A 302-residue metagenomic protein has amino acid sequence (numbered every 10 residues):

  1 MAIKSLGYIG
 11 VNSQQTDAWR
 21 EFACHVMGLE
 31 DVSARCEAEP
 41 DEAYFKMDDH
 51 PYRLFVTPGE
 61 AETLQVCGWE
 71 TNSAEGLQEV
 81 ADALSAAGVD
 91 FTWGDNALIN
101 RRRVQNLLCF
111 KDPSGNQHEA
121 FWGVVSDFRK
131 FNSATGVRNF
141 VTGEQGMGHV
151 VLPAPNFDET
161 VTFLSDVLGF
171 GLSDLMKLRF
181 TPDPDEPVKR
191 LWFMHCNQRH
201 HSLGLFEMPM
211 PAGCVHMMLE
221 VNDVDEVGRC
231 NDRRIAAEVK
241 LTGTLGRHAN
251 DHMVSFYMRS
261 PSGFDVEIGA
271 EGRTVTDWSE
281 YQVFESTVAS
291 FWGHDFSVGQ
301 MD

Functional and structural regions predicted by a protein language model:
M1-D17, L64-W69, V125-E159, G171-S173 (+3 more regions): N-terminal beta-strand motif that seeds the catalytic metal site of vicinal oxygen chelate
M1-K4, Y8-Y52, L152-H200: Core segments of cupin and vicinal oxygen chelate
S5-Q14, G59-S85, N106-K111, G146-P155 (+2 more regions): Vicinal oxygen chelate
I9-V11, F22, L29-V32, F55-G59 (+10 more regions): A structural feature that tracks compact, well-ordered secondary-structure segments with a strong bias toward
W19-C24, L84, G115, T160-S165 (+3 more regions): Conserved active-site tyrosine of GNAT-family acetyltransferases
A34-E37, D41-N72, D95-A97: Conserved donor-binding loop and adjoining core beta-sheet/short helix segment in diverse acyl/aminoacyl transferases
S85-G146, R190-M194, E238-D302: Vicinal oxygen chelate
P184-A249: A compositional/structural signature marking long, glycine- and acidic/polar-rich segments with frequent tryptophans
